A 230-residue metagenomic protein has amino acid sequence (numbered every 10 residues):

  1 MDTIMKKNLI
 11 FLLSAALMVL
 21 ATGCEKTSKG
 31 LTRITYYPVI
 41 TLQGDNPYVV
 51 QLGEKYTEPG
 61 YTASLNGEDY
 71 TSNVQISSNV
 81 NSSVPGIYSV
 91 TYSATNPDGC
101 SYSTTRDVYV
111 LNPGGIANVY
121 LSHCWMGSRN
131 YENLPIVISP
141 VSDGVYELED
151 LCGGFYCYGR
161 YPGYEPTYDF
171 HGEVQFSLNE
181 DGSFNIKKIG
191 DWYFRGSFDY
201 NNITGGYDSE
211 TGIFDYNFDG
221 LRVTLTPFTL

Functional and structural regions predicted by a protein language model:
D2-K6, L12-N46: Bacterial Sec-dependent N-terminal signal peptides
S28-K29, S103-D107, N133-V137, E173: Well-ordered beta-strand positions in beta-sheet-rich domains
T35-Y37, Y109-N118: Extracellular interdomain linker/stem segments of modular secreted and single-pass surface proteins
Y36-E68, E132-L134, G153: Solvent-exposed, low-complexity, repeat-rich "mucin-like" stalks and linkers
V39, G60, S89-T91, T105 (+2 more regions): Beta-strand secondary-structure signal
S64, S93-T95, S128: A generic structural motif
E68-R106, V110-L111: Serine/threonine-rich, repeat-prone extracellular segments and beta-strand-based repeat modules of secreted/surface
G114-L230: Ser/Thr/Gly/Pro-rich, low-complexity flexible regions
